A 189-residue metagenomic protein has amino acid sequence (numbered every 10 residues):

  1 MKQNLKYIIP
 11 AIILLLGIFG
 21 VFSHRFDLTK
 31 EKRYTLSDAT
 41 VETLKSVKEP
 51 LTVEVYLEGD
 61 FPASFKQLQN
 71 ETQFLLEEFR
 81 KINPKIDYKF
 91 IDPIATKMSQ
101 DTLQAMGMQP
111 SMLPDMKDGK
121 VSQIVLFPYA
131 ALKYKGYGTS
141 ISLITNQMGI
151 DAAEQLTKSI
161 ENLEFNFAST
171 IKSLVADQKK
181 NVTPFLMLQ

Functional and structural regions predicted by a protein language model:
M1-Q189: Short, surface-exposed patches at the edges or C-terminal ends of soluble domains, predominantly
